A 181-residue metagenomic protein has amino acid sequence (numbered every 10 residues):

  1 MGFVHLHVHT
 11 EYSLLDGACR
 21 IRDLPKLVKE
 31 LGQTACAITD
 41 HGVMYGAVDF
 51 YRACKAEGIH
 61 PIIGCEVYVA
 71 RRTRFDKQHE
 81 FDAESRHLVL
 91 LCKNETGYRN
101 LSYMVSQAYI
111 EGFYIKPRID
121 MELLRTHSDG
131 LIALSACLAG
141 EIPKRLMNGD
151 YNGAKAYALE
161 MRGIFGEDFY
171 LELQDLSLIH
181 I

Functional and structural regions predicted by a protein language model:
M1-I179: Phosphodiester-processing cores and adjacent nucleic acid-binding clamps
